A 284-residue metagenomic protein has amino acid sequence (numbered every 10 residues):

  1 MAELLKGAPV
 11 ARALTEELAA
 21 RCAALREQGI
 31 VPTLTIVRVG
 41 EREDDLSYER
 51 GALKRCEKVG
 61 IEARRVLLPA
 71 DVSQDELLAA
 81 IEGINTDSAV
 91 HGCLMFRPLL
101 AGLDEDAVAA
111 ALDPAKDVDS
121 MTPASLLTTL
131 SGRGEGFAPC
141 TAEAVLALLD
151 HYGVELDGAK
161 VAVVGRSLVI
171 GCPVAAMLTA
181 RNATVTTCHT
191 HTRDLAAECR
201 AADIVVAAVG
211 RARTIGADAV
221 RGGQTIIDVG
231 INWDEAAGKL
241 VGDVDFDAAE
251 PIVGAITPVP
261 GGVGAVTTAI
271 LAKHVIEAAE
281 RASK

Functional and structural regions predicted by a protein language model:
M1-I30: Positively charged, low-complexity intrinsically disordered leader regions
A24-T35, G40-K58: N-terminal glycine-rich anion-binding loops that anchor highly charged ligand groups
R38, L94-P98, V164: Short beta-strand segments
V39-L53, G136-T225, V229, D234-E250: Glycine-rich phosphate/diphosphate-binding loop of Rossmann-like nucleotide-binding domains
C56-A70, V185-T187: Short beta-strand elements in bilobed, periplasmic/extracellular small-molecule ligand-binding domains
E76-S88: Short, well-structured alpha-helical segments in soluble
H91-L156: Anion-binding alpha/beta catalytic cores of soluble intermediary-metabolism enzymes, centered on
D106-L126, G230-S283: Rossmann-fold NAD(P)-binding glycine/threonine-rich loop
